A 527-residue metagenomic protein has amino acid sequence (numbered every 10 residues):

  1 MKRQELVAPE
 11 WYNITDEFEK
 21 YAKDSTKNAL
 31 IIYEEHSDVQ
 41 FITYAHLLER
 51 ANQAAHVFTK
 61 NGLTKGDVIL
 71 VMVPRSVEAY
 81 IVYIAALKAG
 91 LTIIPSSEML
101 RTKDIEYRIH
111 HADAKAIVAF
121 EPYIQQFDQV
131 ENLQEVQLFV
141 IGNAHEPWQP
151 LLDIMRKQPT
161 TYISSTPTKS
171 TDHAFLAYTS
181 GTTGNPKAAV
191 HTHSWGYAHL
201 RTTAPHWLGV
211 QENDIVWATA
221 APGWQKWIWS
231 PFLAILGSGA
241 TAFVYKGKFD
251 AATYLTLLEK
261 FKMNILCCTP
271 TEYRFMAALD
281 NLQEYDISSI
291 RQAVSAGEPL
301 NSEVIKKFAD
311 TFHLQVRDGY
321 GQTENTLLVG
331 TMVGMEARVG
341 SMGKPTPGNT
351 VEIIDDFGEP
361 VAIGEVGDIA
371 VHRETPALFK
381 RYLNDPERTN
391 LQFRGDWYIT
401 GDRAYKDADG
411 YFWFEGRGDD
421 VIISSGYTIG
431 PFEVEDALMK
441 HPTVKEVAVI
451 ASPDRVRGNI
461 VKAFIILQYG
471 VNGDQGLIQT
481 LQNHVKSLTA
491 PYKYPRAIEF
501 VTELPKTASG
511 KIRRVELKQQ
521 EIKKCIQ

Functional and structural regions predicted by a protein language model:
E19, K60-N61, K88-R156, L467-Y469: Structural core segment of the AMP-binding/adenylate-forming
S25-N28, E146, R156-Y178, N185 (+1 more regions): Conserved pre-ATP/AMP-binding loop-to-beta segment of ANL
L30-S76, Y80-I84, R101-E106, S194: Conserved AMP-binding/adenylate-forming core of the ANL superfamily
F41-A45, P167, A174-A198: Conserved AMP-binding A3 loop
L100, I117-A119, L266, R373-T375 (+6 more regions): AMP-binding/adenylate-forming catalytic core of the ANL superfamily
Y197-A218, P222-I265, L279: Conserved AMP-binding/adenylation subdomain of ANL enzymes
G237, M263-C268, A277-R338, T350: Gly/Ser/Thr-rich phosphate-binding loop
I363-L378, W397, R403-A404: AMP-binding/adenylate-forming core of the ANL superfamily
